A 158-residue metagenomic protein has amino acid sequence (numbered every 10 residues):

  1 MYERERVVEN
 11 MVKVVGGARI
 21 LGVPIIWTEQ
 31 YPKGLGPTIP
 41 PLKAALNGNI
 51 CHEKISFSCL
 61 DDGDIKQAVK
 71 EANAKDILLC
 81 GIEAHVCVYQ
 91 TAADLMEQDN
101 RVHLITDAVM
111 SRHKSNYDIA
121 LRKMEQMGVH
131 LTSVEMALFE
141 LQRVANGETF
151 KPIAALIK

Functional and structural regions predicted by a protein language model:
M1, I39, D62-G63, Y89 (+1 more regions): Conserved strand-to-helix beginnings and helix N-cap segments that scaffold or border functional pockets
M1-S56, A68-E71, K75, R101 (+3 more regions): Active-site acidic carboxylates
E3, Y31, E83-A84, V109: Structured beta->alpha junctions
E29, C80, T106, E135-M136: Short loop/turn and capping residues at structural boundaries
K54-E97: Internal catalytic-core helix/loop-beta-alpha segment that presents or stabilizes conserved functional determinants
S58-C59, H85-V86, V109-K114, L138-F139: Short gly/pro/ser/thr-enriched loop/turn and capping motifs at secondary-structure boundaries
L78-G81, R101-K114: A short glycine-rich beta-strand->turn/loop micro-motif centered on a GG-aromatic cluster
V86, M96-N100, V109-R112, E125-G128: Short, well-ordered alpha-helical segments in soluble proteins
